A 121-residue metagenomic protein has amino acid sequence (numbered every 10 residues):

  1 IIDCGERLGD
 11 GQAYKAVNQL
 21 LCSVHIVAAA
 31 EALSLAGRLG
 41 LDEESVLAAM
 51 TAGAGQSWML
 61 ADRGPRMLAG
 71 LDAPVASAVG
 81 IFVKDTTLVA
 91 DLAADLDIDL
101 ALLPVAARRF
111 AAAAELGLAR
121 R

Functional and structural regions predicted by a protein language model:
I2-G5, L102: General beta-strand structural signal in soluble alpha/beta enzymes
D10-R121: Helical "substrate-binding/catalytic lid" subdomain of Rossmann-like NAD(P)-dependent dehydrogenases/reductases
